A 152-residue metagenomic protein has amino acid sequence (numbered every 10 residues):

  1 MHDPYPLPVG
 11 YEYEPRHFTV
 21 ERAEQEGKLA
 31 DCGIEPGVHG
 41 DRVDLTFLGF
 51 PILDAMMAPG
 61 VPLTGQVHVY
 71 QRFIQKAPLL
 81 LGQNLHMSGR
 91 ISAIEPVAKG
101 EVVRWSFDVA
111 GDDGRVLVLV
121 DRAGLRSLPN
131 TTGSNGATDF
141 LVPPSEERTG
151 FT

Functional and structural regions predicted by a protein language model:
M1-P4, A77-F151: HotDog/MaoC-like acyl-thioester-processing domains
M1-Y70, N130-T152: Hot-dog-fold acyl-thioester-processing enzymes
L45-I91, K99, L119: Hydrophobic beta-strand-centered segment that forms part of the acyl-chain substrate-binding groove
